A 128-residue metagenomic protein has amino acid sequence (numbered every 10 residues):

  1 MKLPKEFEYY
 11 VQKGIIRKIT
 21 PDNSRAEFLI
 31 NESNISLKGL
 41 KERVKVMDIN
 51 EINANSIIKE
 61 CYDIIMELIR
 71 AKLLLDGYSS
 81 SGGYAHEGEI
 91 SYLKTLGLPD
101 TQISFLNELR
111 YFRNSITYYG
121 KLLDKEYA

Functional and structural regions predicted by a protein language model:
M1-A128: Terminal alpha-helical segments
